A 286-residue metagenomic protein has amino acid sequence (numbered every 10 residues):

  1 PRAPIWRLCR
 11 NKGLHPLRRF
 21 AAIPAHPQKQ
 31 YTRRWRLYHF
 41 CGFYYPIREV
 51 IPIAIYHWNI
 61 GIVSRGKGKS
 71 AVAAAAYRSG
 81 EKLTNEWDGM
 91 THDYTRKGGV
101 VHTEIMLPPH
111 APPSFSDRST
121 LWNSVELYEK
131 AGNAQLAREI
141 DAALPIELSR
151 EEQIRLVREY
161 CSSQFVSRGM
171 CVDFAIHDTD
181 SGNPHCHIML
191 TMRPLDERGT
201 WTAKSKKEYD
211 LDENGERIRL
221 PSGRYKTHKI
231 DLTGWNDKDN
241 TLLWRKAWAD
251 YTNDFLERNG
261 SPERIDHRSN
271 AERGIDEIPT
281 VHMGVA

Functional and structural regions predicted by a protein language model:
P1, R19, F43-P46: Generic short amphipathic/hydrophobic targeting helices enriched at N-termini, encompassing Sec-type signal peptides
P1-W6, E139: Short intrinsically disordered, low-complexity coil segments enriched in acidic
A3, C9-Q28, T32: N-terminal polybasic/positive-inside topogenic patches
I5, I23, I47-I51: Short hydrophobic transmembrane-like helices used for membrane targeting/insertion
Y31, W35-A286: N-terminal nicking endonuclease/strand-transfer module with a His-rich metal-binding environment and a catalytic Tyr
